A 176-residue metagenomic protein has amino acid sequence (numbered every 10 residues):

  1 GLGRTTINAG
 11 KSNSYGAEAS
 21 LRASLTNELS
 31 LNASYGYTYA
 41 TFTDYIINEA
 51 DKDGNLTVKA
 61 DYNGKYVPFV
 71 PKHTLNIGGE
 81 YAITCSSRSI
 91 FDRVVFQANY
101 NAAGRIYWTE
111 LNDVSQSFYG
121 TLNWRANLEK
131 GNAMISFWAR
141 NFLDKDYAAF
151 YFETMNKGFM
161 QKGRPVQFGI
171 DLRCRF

Functional and structural regions predicted by a protein language model:
G3-I106, R173: Gram-negative outer-membrane beta-barrel transporters
K65-F176: Conserved C-terminal beta-signal and adjacent last beta-strands/turns of outer-membrane beta-barrel proteins
